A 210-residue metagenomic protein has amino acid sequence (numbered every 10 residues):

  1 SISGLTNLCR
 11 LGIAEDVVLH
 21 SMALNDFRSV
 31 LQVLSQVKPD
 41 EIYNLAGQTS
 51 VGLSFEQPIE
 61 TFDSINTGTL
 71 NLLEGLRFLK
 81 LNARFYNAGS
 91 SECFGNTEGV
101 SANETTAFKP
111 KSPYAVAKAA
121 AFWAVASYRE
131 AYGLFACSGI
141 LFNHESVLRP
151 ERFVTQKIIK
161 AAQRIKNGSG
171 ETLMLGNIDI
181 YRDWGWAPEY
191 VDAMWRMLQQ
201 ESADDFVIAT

Functional and structural regions predicted by a protein language model:
S1-H144: N-terminal Rossmann-like NAD(P)+-binding domain of SDR-like oxidoreductases, especially those catalyzing
Q36, L45, I165, M197-Q200: Conserved catalytic core of Hanks-type protein kinase domains
N82, A136, G170, A203-D205: Short secondary-structure junction motifs
Y86, L173, F206: A broad, low-specificity signal marking well-ordered, structured residues that form hydrophobic/aromatic
E98-S101, W123-L198: NAD(P)-dependent short-chain dehydrogenase/reductase
S112, R149, F153, V207: Amphipathic alpha-helical recognition patches that constitute DNA-binding helices
K157-I158, Q199-T210: Mid/C-terminal beta-alpha module of Rossmann-like enzyme folds, strongest in SDR-family dehydrogenases/epimerases
